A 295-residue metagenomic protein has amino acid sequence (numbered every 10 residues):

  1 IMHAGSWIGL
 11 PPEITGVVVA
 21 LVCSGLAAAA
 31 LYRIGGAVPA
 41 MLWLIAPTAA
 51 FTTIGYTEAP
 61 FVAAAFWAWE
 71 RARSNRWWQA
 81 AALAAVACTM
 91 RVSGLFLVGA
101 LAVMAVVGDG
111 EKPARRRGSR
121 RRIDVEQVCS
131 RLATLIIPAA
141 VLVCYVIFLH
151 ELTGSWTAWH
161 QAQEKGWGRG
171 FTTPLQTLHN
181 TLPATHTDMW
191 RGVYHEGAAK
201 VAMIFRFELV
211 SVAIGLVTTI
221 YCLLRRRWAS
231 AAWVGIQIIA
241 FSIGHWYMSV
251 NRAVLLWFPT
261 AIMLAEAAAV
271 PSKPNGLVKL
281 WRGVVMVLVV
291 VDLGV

Functional and structural regions predicted by a protein language model:
I1-L10, N180-T185, F241: Short hydrophobic/aromatic helix or loop-helix immediately within or flanking a transmembrane segment in polytopic
W7-L26, F51, V201-L209: Loop-to-helix entry region of an early transmembrane alpha helix in multi-pass inner-membrane enzymes
T15-A37, I214-T218: Transmembrane-helix motifs of polytopic, lipid-linked glycan transferases
V19-C23, V38-E70, Q79, V86-G99 (+1 more regions): Multi-pass, polyprenyl lipid-linked donor-dependent membrane glycosyltransferases
A68-Q79, D109-E111, A268: Membrane-interface transmembrane helices that cradle and orient dolichyl/undecaprenyl
V98-G110, A114-R116, R120-T218, C222 (+1 more regions): Membrane-lumen/periplasm interface segments of specific transmembrane helices in polyprenyl phosphate-linked
I136-A139, V270-V295: Signature aromatic-anchored transmembrane alpha helix within multi-pass, membrane-resident enzymes that catalyze glycan
Y221-G244, A253: Transmembrane alpha-helix segments characteristic of polytopic inner-membrane glycan-assembly/cell-envelope
